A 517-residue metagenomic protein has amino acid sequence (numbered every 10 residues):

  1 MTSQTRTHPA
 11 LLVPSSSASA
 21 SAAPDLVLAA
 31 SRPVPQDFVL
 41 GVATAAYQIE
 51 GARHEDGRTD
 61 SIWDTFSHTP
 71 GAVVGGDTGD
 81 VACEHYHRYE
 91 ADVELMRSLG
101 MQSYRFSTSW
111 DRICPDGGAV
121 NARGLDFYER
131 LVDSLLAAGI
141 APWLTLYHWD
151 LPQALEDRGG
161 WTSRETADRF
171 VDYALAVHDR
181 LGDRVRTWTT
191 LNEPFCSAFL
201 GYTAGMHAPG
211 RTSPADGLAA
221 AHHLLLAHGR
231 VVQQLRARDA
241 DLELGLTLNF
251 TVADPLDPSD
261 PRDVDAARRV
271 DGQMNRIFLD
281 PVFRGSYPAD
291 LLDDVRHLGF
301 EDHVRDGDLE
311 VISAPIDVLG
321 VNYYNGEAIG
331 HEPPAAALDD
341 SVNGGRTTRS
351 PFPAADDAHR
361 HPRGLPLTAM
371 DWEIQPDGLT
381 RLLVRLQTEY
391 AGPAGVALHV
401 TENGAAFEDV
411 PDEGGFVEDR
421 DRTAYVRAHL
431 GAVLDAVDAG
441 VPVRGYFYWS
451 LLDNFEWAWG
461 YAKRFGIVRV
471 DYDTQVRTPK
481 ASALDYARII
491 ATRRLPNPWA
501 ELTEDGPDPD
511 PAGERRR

Functional and structural regions predicted by a protein language model:
T2-V73, R97, G117, L125-R517: Active-site region of glycoside hydrolase catalytic domains
V74-R88, R164: Active-site mouth loops of central-metabolism enzymes
H85-E94, P115, G124: Internal amphipathic alpha-helical repeat/solenoid segments
R88-S109, A314, V318, E389: Catalytic domains of carbohydrate-active enzymes, especially glycoside hydrolases
T108-A122: Glycine-rich, proline-tolerant flexible connector loops at the mouths of alpha/beta enzymes
